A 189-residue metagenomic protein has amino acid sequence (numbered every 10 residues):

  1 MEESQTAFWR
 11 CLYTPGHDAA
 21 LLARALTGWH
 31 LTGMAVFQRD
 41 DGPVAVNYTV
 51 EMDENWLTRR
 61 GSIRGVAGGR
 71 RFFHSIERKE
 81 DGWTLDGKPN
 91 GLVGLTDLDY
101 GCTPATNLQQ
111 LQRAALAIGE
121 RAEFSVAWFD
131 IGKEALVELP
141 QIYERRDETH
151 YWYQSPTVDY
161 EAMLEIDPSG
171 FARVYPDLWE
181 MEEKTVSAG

Functional and structural regions predicted by a protein language model:
M1-A19, R24-A25, R71-T157: Solvent-exposed helix/loop surface patches that form functional interfaces
M1-N55: Short N-terminal edge-element motif at the start of the domain
D18-A20, V46-Y48, F72-I76, E161-A162 (+1 more regions): A structural detector for short beta-strand units
R24-G28, E51-T58, K79-D81, R146-E148 (+1 more regions): Short, solvent-exposed coil/turn segments at beta-strand boundaries
R39-G87: Hydrophobic/aromatic-rich structural module bridging two neighboring secondary-structure elements via a short loop
D40-P43, Q154-V158: Short loop/turn motifs at secondary-structure junctions and domain boundaries
S62-V66, G87, S155-P156, P176-E180: Beta-turn initiation residues at beta-strand->coil junctions
P156-G189: C-terminal structured interaction module
